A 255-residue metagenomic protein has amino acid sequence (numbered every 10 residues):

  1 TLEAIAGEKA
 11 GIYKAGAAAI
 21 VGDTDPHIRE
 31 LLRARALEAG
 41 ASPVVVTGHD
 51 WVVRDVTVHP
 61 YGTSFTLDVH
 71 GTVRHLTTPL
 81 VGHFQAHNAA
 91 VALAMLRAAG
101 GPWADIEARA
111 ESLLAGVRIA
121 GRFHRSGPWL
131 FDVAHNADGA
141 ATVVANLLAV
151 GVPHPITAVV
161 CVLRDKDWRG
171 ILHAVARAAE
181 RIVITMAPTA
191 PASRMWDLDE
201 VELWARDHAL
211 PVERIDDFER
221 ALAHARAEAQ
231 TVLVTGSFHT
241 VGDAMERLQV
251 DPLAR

Functional and structural regions predicted by a protein language model:
T1-L76, A86-A108: Acidic, Mg2+-coordinating active-site environments of NTP-dependent enzymes
A4, T66-R181: Nucleotide phosphate-binding/pyrophosphate-handling subdomain across enzymes that bind or process nucleotide phosphates
G22-D23, L37-V58, T78-H83, E107 (+6 more regions): Beta-strand->loop->alpha-helix junctions that form or flank phosphate-binding loops in nucleotide-handling enzymes
D25-P43, R97, P128-W129, L172-T231: C-terminal helical cap/extension that packs against the catalytic core of soluble nucleotide-cofactor enzymes
T189-A190, L253-R255: Short, flexible loop segments at boundaries between secondary-structure elements
S237: Active-site-proximal loop/hinge segments that shape catalytic or ion-binding/gating pockets
